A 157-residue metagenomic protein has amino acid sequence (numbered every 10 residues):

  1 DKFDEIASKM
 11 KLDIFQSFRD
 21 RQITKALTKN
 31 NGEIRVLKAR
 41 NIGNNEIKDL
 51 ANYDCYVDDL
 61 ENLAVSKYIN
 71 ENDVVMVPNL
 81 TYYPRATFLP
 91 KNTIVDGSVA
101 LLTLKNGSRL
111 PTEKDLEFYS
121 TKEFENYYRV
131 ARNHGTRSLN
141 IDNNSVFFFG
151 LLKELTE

Functional and structural regions predicted by a protein language model:
K2-E157: Polybasic, glycine- and aromatic-enriched phosphate-binding surface used to engage nucleic acids
